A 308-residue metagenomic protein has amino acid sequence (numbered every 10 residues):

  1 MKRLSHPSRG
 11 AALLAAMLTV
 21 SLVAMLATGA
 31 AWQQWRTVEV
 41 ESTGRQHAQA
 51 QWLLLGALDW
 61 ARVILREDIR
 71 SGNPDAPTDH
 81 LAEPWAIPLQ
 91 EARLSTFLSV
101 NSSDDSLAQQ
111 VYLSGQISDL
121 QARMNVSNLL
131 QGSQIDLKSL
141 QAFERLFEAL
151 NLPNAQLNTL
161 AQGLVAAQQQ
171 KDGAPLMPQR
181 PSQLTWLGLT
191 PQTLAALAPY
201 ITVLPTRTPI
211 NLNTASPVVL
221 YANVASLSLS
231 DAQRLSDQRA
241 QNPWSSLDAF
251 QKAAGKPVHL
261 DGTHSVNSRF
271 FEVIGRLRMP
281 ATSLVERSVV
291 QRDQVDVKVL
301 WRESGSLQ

Functional and structural regions predicted by a protein language model:
K2-L4, A11-Q308: Compositionally biased linear targeting/interaction segments
